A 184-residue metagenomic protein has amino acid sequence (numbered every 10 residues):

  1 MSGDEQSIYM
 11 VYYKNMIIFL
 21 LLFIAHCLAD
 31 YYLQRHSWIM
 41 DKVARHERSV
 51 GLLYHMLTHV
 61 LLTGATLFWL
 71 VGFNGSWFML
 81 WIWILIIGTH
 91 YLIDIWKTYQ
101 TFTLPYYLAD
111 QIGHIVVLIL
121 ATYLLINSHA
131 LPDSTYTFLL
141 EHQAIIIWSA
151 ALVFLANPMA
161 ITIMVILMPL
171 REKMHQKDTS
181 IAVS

Functional and structural regions predicted by a protein language model:
M1-M10, C27, G88: Low-complexity, intrinsically disordered short segments enriched for Gly/Pro and polybasic residues
D4-L20, T63-W81, T122-I147: Helix-coil boundary and interhelical linker segments in multi-pass alpha-helical membrane proteins
Y13-H36: N-terminal signal-anchor module of multipass membrane proteins
I18, A25, L62-L70, F78 (+4 more regions): Replace "Mg2+/Mn2+-dependent" with "divalent metal-dependent
L20, A25, D41-N74, V183-S184: Transmembrane helix-loop-helix hairpins at the membrane interface of multi-pass integral membrane proteins
L21, A25-H26, L85-I86, A121 (+1 more regions): Alpha-helical transmembrane segments in multi-pass membrane proteins
C27-A29, L85-I95: Alpha-helical transmembrane segments and their membrane-interface exit regions
Y31-M56, I93-L118, L140, W148-S184: Interhelical loop and helix-boundary elements at the membrane-water interface of polytopic inner-membrane proteins
